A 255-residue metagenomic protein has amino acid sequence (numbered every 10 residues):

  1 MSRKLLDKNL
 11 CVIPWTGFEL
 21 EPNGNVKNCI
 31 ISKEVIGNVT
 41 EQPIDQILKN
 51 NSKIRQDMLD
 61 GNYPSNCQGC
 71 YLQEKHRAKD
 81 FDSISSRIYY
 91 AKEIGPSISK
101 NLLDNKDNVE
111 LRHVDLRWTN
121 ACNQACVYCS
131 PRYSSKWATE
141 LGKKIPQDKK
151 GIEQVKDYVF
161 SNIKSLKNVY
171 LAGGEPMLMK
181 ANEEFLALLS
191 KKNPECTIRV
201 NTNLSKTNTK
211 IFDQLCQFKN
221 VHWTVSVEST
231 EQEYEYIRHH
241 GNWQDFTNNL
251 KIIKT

Functional and structural regions predicted by a protein language model:
M1-G95, E110-H113: Accessory C-terminal segments flanking Radical SAM cores
N23, K75, F81-D82, N108 (+7 more regions): Preference for well-ordered, secondary-structure-rich cores of eukaryotic proteins
K27, E34, N120, Q124 (+1 more regions): Glycine-centered loop/turn positions within well-structured domains that cap or flank conserved ligand/cofactor-binding
Y71-K75, C129-S135: Detector for the c-type heme attachment site
H76-R112, C122-Q124, K144-K149, Q154: Recognition helices and adjacent regulatory flanks at domain boundaries
L111-A121, R132-G151, K164-K180, K192-N208 (+1 more regions): Core AdoMet radical
K156, L186, F212, T247-K251: Generic structural signal for well-ordered alpha-helices, preferentially at hydrophobic/aromatic core positions
F160, S190, L215-C216, K254: N-terminal cationic-hydrophobic initiation segments that often serve targeting/anchoring roles
